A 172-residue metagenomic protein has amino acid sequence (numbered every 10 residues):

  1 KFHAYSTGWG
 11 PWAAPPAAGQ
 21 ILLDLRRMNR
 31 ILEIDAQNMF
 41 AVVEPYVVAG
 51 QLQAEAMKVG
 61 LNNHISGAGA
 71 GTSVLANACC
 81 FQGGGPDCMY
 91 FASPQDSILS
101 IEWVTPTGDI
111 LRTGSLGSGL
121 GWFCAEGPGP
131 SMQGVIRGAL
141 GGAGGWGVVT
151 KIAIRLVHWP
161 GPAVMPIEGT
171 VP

Functional and structural regions predicted by a protein language model:
K1-M28: Glycine-rich N-terminal segment of FAD-binding domains in flavoprotein oxidoreductases, spanning the beta-loop-helix
I31-I34, V43-P45, A49-P172: FAD-binding subdomain of flavoenzyme oxidoreductases
N38-F40: Short, solvent-exposed beta-strand edge segments and adjacent coil->beta transition regions
